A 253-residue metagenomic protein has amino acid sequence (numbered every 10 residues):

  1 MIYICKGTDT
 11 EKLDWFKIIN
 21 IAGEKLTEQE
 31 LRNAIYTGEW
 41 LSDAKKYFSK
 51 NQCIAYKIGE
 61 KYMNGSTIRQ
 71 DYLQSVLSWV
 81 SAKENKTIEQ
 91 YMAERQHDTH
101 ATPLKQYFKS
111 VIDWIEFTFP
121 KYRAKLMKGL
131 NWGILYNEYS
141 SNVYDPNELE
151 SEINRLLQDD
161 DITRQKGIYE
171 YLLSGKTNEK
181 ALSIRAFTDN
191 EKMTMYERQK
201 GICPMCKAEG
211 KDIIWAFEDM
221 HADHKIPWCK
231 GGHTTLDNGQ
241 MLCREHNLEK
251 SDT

Functional and structural regions predicted by a protein language model:
M1-N178: Solvent-exposed functional surfaces
D159, I202, W228, H246-K250: Hydrophobic alpha-helical segments
R164-G210: Short, charged surface segments at domain edges that flank catalytic/cofactor-binding sites
A181-I184, M241-E245: Long, His/Glu/Asp-enriched segments that create or flank divalent metal/ion-associated functional microenvironments
M195, A208-L242, T253: Histidine-centered nuclease catalytic patch
